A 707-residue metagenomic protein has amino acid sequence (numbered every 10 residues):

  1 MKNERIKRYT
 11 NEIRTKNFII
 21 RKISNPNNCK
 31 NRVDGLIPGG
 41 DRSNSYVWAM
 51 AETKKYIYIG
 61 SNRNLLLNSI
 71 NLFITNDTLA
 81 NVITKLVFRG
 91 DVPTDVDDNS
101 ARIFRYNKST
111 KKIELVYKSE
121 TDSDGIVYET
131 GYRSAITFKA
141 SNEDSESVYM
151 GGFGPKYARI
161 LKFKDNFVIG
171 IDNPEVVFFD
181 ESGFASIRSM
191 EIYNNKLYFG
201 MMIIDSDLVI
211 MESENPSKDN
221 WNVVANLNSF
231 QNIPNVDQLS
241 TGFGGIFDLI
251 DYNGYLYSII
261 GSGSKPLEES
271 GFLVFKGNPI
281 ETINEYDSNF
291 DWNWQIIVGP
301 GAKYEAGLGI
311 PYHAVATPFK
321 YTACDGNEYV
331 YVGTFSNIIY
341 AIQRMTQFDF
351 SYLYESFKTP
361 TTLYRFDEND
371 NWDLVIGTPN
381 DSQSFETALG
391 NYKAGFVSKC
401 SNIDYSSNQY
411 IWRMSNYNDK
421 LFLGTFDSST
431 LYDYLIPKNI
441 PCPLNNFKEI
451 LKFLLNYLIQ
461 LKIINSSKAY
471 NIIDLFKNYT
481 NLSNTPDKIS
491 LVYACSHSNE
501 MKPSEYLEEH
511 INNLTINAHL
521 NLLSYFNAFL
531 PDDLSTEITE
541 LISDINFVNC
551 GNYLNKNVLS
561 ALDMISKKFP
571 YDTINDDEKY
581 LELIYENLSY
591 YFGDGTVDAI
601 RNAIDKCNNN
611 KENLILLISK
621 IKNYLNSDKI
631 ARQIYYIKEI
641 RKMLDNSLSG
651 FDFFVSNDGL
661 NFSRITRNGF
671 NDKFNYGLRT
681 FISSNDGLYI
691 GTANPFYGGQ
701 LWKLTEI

Functional and structural regions predicted by a protein language model:
K2-S45, E52, L65-K196, G200-F247 (+7 more regions): Trp- and S/T/G-rich repeat-edge/linker motifs of beta-rich repeat architectures
M50-T53, I59-G60, I259, Y321-C324 (+5 more regions): Conserved beta-strand->loop/alpha-helix structural units within folded catalytic cores of enzymes with alpha/beta
D427, N694: A broadly conserved detector of short glycine/acidic/proline-rich loop/turn motifs that flank catalytic sites and bind
